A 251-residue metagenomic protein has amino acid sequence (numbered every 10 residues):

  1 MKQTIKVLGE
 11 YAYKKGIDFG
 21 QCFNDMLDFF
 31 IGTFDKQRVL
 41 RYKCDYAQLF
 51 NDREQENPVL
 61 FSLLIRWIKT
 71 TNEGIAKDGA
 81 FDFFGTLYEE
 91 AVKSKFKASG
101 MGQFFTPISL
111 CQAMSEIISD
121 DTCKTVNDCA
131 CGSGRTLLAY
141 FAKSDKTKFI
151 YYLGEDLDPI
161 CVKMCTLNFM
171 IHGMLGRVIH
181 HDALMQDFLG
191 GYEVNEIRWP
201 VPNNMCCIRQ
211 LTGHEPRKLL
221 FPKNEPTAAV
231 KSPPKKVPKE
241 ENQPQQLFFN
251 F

Functional and structural regions predicted by a protein language model:
M1-F251: Class I S-adenosyl-L-methionine-dependent methyltransferase catalytic core
